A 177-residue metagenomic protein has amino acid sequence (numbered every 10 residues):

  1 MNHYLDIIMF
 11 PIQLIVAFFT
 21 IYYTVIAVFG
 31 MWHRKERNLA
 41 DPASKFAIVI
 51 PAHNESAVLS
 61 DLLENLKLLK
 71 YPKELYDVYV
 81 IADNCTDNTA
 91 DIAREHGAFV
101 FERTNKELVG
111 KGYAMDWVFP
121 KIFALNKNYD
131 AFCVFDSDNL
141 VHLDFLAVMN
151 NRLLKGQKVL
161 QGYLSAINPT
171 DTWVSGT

Functional and structural regions predicted by a protein language model:
M1-P42: N-terminal membrane-anchoring/stem segments of glycan-assembly enzymes
K35-T177: Internal catalytic domains of large membrane-associated glycosyltransferases
